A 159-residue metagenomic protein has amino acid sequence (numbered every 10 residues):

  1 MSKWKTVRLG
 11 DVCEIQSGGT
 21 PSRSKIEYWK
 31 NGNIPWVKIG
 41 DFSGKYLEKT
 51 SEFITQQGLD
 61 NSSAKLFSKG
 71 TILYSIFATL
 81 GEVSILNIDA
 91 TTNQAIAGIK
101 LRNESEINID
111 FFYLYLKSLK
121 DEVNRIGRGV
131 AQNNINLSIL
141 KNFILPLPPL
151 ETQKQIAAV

Functional and structural regions predicted by a protein language model:
M1-G19, G44, N142-A158: Non-catalytic DNA-recognition/assembly elements of restriction-modification systems
S2, I76, A90-A97, G129-E151: A short glycine-rich beta-alpha junction/loop motif
K5-G44, D60-S62: Low-complexity, Lys/Gly-biased intrinsically disordered segments
K38-I39, K49-K117: A short beta-sheet element
F42, I54, L140: Hydrophobic pocket-lining residues within nucleotide cofactor-binding pockets
L116-K120, N124: Short amphipathic alpha-helical signal-transduction/dimerization elements
